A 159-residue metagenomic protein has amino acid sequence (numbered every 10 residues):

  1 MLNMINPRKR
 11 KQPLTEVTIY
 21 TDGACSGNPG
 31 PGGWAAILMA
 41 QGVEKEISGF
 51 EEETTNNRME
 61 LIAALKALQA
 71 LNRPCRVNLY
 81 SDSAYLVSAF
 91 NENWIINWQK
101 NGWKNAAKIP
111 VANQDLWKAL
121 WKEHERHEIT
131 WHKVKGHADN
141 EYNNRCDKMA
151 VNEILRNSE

Functional and structural regions predicted by a protein language model:
L2-I62, Q69-C75, F90, D147-E159: RNase H-like nuclease fold core
A24-P31, L65-R145, M149, I154-R156: RNase H catalytic domain
